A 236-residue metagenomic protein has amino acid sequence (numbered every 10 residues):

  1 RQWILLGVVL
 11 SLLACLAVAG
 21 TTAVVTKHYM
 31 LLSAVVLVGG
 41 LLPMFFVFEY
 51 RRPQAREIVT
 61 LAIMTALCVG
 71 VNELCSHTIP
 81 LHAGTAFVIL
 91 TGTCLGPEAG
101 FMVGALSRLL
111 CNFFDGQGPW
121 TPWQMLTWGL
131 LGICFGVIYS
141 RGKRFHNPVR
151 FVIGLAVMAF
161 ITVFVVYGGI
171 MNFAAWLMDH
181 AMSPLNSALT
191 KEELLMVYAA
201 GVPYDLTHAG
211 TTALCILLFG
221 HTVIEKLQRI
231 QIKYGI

Functional and structural regions predicted by a protein language model:
R1-L37, H77, H82, Q117-W123 (+1 more regions): Membrane-embedded alpha-helical hairpins and interfacial helices in multi-pass inner-membrane proteins
Q2-L5, A55-L61, E98-G100, V223: Membrane-interfacial loop-to-transmembrane alpha-helix junctions, especially the N-terminal start
A17-V24, F45-Y50, V71-L74, N112-G116: Hydrophobic alpha-helical transmembrane segments
V36-I58, A62, A66: Helix-loop-helix hairpins and the membrane-proximal interhelical loops of multi-pass alpha-helical transport proteins
P43-V47, G132-R144: Alpha-helical transmembrane segments in multipass membrane proteins, preferentially the mid-helix core
Q54-E57, P97-M102, N147-I153: Membrane-helix interface segments
E57-N72, A156-V165: Transmembrane alpha-helical segments of multi-pass membrane proteins
M64-Y139: Alpha-helical membrane segments and adjacent membrane-interface helices in multi-pass membrane proteins
